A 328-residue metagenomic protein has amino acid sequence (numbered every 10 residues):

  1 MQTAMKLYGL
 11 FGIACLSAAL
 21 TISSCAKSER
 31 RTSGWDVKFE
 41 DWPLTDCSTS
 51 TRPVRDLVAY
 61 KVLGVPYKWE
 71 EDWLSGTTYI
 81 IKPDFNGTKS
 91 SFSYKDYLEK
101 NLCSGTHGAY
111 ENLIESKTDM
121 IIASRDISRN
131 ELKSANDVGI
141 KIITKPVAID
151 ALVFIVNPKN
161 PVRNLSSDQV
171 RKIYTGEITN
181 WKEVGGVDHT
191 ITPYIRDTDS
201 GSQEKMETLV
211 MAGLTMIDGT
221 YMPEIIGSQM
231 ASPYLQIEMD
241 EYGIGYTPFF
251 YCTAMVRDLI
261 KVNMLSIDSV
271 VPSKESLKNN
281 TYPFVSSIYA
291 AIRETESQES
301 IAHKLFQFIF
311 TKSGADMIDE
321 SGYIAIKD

Functional and structural regions predicted by a protein language model:
Q2-S23: Sec-dependent bacterial lipoprotein signal peptides
C25-D328: Exported/periplasmic ABC-transporter solute-binding proteins
